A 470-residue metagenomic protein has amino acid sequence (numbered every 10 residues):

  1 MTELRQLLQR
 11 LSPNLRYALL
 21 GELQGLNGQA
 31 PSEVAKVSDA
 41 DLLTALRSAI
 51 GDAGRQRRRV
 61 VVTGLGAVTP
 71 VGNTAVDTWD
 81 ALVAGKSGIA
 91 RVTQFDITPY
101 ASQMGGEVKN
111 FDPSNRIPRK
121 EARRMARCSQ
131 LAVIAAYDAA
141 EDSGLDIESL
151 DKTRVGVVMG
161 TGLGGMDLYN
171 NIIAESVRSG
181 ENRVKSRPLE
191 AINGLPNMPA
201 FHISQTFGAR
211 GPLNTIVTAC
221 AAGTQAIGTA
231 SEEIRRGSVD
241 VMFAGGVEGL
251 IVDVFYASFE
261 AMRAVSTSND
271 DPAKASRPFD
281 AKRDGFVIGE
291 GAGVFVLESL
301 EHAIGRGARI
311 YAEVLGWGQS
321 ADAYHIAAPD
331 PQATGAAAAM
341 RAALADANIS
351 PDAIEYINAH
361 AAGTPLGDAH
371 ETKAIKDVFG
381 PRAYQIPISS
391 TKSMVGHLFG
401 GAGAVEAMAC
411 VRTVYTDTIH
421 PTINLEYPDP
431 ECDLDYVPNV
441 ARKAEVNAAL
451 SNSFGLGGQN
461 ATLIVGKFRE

Functional and structural regions predicted by a protein language model:
T2-E121, S143, E301-Y311, M408-T422 (+1 more regions): ACP-dependent fatty acid/polyketide chain-elongation machinery
L42-L46, I97-E107, G164-N171, G249-S276 (+4 more regions): Active-site-adjacent elements of ketosynthase-type condensing enzymes
R59-T63, K86-R91, D270-A347, Y356 (+1 more regions): Condensing-enzyme catalytic core mediating Claisen C-C bond formation in acyl metabolism
V62, V83-T218, V247-Y256, P351-G367: Conserved beta-ketoacyl condensing-enzyme motif
A132-L145, P196-E248, V287-A308, H397-I419 (+1 more regions): Active-site-proximal alpha-helical scaffold in enzymes
A132-S143, P199, E298-L300, Q332-N348 (+3 more regions): Short, well-ordered amphipathic alpha-helical segments that serve as non-catalytic structural scaffolds within diverse
A139-D151, A303-I310, M340-Y356, V378-R382: Phosphate/pyrophosphate-binding loops at sites that engage ATP/ADP/AMP, CoA/4′-phosphopantetheine, polyphosphate
V177-R187, G228, E232, R236 (+4 more regions): Glycine-/small-residue-rich "gating" segment that lines the acyl/pantetheine channel and substrate pocket
